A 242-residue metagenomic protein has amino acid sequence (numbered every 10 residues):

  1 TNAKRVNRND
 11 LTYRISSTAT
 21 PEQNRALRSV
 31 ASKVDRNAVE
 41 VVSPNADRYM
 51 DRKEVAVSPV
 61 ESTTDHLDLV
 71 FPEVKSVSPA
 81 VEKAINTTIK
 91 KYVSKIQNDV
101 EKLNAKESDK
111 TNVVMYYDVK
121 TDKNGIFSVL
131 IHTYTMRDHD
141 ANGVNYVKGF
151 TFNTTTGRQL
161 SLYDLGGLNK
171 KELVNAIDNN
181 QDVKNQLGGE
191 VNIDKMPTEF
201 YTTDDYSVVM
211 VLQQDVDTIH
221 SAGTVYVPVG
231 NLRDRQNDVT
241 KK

Functional and structural regions predicted by a protein language model:
T1-R8, R14: Non-transmembrane accessory domains of multi-pass membrane transporters/channels
A3-V6, P21, R25-K242: Compositionally biased intrinsically disordered regions enriched in Thr/Gly
Y13-A19: Short beta-strand-to-loop capping motifs
